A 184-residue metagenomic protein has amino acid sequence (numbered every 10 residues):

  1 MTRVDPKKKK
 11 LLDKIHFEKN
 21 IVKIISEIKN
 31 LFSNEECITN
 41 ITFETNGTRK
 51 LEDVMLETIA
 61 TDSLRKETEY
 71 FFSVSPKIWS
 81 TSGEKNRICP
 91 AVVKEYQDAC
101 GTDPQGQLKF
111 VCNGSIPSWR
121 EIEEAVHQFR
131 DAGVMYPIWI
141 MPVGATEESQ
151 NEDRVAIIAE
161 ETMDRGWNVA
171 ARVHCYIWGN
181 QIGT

Functional and structural regions predicted by a protein language model:
T2-T184: Conserved AdoMet/S-adenosylmethionine-binding subsite of the radical SAM
